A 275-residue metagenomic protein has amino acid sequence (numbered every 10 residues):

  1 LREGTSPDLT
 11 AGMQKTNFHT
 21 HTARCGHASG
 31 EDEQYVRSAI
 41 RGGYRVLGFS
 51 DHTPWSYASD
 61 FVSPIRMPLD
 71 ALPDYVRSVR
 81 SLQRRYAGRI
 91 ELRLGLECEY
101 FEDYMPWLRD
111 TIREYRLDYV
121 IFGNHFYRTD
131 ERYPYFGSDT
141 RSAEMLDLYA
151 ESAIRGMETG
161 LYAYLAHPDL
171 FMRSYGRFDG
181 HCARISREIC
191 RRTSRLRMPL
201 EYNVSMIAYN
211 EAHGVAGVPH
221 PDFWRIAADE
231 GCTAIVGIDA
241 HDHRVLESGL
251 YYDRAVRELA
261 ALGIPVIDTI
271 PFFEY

Functional and structural regions predicted by a protein language model:
R2-T5: Compositionally biased, low-complexity flexible segments
P7, G249-Y275: Mid-to-C-terminal alpha-helical segments outside catalytic/metal-binding sites
P7-C98, E102, P106, I112 (+7 more regions): An N-terminally biased module of ancient metal coordination in phosphate/nucleic-acid-related enzymes
Q14-N17, V46, E91-G95, D118-I121 (+3 more regions): Structural preference for beta-strand elements that scaffold enzyme active sites
G26, E114, I121-E230, L246: Domain-core and long-helix interface of multi-subunit machines
G43-R45, R116, G160-Y164, G263-P265: Short loop/turn motifs at secondary-structure junctions
H52, P168, C232-E247, T269: Short acidic/histidine-rich active-site segments
E201-N210, I235-D242, Y252-V256, P265: Active-site core of metal-dependent hydrolases
